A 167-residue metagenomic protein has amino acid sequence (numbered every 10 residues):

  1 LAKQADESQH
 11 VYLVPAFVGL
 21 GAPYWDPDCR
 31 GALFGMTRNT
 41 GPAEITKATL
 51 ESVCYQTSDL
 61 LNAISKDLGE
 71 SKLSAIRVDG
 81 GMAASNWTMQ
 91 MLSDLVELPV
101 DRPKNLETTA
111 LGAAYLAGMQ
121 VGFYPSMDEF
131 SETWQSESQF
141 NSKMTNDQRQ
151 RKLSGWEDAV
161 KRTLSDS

Functional and structural regions predicted by a protein language model:
L1-S167: Glycine/Thr-rich phosphate-binding loops that ligate phosphate moieties of nucleotide and other phosphorylated ligands
